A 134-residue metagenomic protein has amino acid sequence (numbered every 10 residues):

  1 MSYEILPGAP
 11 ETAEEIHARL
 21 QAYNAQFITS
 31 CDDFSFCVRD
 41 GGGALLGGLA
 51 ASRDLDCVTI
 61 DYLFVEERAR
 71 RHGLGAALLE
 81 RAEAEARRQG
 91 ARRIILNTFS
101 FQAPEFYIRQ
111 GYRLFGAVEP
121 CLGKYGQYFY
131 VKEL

Functional and structural regions predicted by a protein language model:
M1-A9: Conserved N-terminal entry element of GNAT/NAT acetyltransferase domains
I16, Y107, Y112: Conserved active-site tyrosine of GNAT-family acetyltransferases
F27-C31: Short loop/turn motifs at secondary-structure junctions and domain boundaries
F34-G47: Conserved beta-hairpin
A44-S52, C57-F64: Conserved beta-strand in the GNAT
R71-A84, R109: Conserved acetyl-CoA-binding loop-helix of GNAT-fold acetyltransferases
A86-F99: Conserved GNAT acetyl-CoA-binding A-motif
I95-N97, R113-F129: Conserved catalytic-core motifs of GNAT/GCN5-like acyltransferases
